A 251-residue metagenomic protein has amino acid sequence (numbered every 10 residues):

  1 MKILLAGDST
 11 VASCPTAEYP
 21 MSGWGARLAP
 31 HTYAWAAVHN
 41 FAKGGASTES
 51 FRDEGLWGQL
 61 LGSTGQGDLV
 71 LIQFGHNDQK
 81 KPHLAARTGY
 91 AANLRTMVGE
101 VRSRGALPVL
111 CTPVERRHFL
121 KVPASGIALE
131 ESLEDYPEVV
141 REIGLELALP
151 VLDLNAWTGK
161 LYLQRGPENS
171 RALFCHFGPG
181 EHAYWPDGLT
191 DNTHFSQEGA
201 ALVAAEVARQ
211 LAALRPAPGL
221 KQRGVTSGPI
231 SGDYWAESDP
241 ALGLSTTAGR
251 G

Functional and structural regions predicted by a protein language model:
M1-K43, W57-Q66, V70: Serine-esterase "nucleophile elbow" of acetyl-processing enzymes
S9, A46-S47, N77: Gly/Ser/Thr-rich beta-alpha loop segments that engage phosphate groups in nucleotides
S13, T48, G159: Active-site environment of divalent metal-dependent phosphoester hydrolases
A42-G45, V114: Short, solvent-exposed turn/loop segments enriched in Gly/Ser/Thr/Pro and often Arg
S47-G55: Structural motif
G55-G224, E237-G251: Alpha-helical cap/lid subdomain in secreted, periplasmic, or secretory-pathway luminal O-acyl-processing enzymes
G228-S231: Extracellular low-complexity, O-glycosylation-prone Ser/Thr/Pro/Gly-rich "stalks" and linkers flanking catalytic
